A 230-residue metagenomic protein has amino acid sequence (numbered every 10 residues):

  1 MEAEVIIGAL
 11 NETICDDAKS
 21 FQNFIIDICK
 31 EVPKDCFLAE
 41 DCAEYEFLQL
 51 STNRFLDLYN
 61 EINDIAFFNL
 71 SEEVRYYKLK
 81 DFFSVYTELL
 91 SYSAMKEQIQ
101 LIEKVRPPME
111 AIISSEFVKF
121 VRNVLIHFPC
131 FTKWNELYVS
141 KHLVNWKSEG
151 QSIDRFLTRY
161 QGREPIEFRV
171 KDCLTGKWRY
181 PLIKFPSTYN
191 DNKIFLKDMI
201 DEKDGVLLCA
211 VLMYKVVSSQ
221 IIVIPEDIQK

Functional and structural regions predicted by a protein language model:
M1-S114, T132, G150-K230: Amphipathic alpha-helical interface segments
E110-Y138: Histidine-centered, metal-coordinating catalytic motifs and their short helical/loop contexts
L137-D154: Charge-dense, low-complexity polyampholytic segments
